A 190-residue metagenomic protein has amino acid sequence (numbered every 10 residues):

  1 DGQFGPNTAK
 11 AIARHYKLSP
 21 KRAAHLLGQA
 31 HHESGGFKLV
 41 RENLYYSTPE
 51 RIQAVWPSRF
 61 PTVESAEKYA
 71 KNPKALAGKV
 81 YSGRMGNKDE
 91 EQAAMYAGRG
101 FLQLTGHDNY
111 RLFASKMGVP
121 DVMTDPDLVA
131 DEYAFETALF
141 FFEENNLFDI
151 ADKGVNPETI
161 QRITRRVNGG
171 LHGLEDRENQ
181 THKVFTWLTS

Functional and structural regions predicted by a protein language model:
D1, R162-S190: Low-complexity, Gly/Ser/Thr/Pro-rich intrinsically disordered linker/tail segments
D1-S19: Short acidic, glycine/serine/threonine-rich helix-capping segments at coil-helix boundaries
Q3-F4, P20-L26, L39-N43, D149-R162: Surface-exposed patches in mature extracellular/periplasmic domains of secreted proteins
A9-A13, A23-L27, P49, F101 (+5 more regions): Extracytoplasmic/secreted envelope proteins and their assembly/folding machinery, especially bacterial periplasmic
P20-K21, H32-E42, F148, G169-R177: Secretory-pathway/luminal and periplasmic proteins that interact with or process carbohydrate-rich
A30-E33, D152-G173: Acidic helix/loop microenvironments that form the catalytic cleft of cell-wall polysaccharide enzymes
H31-F141: Peptidoglycan-targeting cell-wall enzymes and recognition modules
E132, F142-A151: A structured, mid-to-C-terminal "fold-capping" secondary-structure block
